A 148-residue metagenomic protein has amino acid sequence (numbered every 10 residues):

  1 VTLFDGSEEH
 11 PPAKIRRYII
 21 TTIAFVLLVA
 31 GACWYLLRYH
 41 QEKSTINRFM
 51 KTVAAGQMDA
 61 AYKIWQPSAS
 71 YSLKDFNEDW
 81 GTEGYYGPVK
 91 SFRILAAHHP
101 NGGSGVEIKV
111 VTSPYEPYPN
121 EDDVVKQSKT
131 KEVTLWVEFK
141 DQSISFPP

Functional and structural regions predicted by a protein language model:
T2-K51, A55: Short, low-complexity N-terminal intrinsically disordered segments enriched in polar/charged residues
E8-A13, T21-I23, A55-D59, P67-Y71 (+1 more regions): A broad, low-specificity signal for short, low-complexity segments enriched in glycine/proline and polar/charged
I15, S70-K74, G87: A short linear-motif detector with a strong N-terminal bias
L36-W80: Core segments of small alpha/beta cavity-forming domains
D75-S91: Alpha-helical membrane-embedding segments and immediately adjacent membrane-interface amphipathic helices
Y86-V89, L95-P148: Exposed beta-sheet edge and beta->alpha loop/turn motif
